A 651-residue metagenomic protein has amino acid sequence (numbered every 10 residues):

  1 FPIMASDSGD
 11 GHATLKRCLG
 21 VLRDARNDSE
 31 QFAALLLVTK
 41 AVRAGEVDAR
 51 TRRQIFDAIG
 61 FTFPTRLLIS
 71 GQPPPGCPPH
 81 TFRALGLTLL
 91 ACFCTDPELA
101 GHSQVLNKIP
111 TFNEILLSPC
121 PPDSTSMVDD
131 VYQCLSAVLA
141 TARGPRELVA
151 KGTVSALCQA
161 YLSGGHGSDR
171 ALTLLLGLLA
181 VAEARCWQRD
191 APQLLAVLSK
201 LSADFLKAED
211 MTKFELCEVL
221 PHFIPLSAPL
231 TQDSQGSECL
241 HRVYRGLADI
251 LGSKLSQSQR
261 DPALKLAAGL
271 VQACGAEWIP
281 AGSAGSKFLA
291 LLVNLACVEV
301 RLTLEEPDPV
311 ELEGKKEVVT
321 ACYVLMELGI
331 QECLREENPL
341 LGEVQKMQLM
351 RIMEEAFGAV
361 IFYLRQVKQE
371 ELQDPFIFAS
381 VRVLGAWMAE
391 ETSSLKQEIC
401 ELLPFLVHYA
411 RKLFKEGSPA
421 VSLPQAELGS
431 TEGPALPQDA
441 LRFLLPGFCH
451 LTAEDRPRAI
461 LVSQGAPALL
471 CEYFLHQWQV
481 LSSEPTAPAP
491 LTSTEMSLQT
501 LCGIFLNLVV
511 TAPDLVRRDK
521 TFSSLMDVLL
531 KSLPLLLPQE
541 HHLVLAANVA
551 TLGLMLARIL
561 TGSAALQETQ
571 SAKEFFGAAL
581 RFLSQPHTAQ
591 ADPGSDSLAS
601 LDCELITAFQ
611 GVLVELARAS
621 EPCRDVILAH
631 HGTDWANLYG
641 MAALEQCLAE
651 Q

Functional and structural regions predicted by a protein language model:
P2-L198, D204-C217, P225-R242, S256-D261 (+16 more regions): Elongated alpha-helical scaffolds that mediate protein-protein interactions in large eukaryotic proteins, primarily
G86-T88, Y132, V319-E327, A379-V383 (+4 more regions): Well-ordered alpha-helical segments within folded domains of soluble proteins
G246-L247: Blade-edge beta-strand/turn elements of extracellular beta-propeller and related beta-sheet repeat scaffolds
K287-P307, L312-L364: Acidic, serine/threonine- and proline-enriched intrinsically disordered linkers and terminal tails in large eukaryotic
L291, L295-L302, E306-V310, L328-E336 (+7 more regions): Terminal, non-catalytic domain-edge segments
